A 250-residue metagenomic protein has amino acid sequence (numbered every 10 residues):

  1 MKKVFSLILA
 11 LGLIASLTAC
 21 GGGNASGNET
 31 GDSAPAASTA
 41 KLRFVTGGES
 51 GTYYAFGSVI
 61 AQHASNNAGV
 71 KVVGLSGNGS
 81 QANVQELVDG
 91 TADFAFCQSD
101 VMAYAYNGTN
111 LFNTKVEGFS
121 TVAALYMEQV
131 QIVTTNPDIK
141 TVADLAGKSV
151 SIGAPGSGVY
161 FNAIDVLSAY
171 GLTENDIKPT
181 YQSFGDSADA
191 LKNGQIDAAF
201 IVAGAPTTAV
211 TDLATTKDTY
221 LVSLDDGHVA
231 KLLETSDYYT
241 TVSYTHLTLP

Functional and structural regions predicted by a protein language model:
M1-K41: Short, low-complexity disordered leader/linker segments with a strong preference for bacterial N-terminal type II
T39, G69, D89, E117 (+2 more regions): Extracytoplasmic
T39-S65, M127-N193: Bilobed "Venus flytrap"/periplasmic-binding protein-like clamshell domains and structurally analogous long
G57-Q62, L75-T114, I132-T135, G185-A190 (+1 more regions): Pocket-flanking alpha-helical
K71-N78, E174-S183, I201: Short beta-strand-to-loop elements that line the ligand-binding cleft of bilobed periplasmic-binding protein-like
F96-F112, I164, S168-Y170, A198-Y220 (+1 more regions): A ligand-binding cleft/hinge motif common to bilobed small-molecule-binding domains
K115, T121-Q129, A214-T215, D225: Short Pro/Gly-enriched coil loops immediately N-terminal to beta-strands
T245-P250: Conserved small/polar residues in nucleotide/adenosyl-binding loops
